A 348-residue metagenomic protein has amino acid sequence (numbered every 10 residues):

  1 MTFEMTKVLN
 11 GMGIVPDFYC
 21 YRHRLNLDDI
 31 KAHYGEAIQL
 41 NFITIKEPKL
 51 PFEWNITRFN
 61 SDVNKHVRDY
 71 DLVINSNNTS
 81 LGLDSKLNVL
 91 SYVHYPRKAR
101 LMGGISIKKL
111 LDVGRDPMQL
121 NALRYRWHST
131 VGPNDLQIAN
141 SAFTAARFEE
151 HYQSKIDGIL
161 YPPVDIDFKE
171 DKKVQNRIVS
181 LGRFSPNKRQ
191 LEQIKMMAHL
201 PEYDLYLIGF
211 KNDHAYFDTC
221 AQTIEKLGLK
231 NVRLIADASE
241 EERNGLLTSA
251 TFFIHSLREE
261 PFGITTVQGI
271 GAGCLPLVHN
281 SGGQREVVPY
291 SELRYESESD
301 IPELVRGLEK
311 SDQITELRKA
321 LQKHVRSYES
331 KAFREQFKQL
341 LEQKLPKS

Functional and structural regions predicted by a protein language model:
M1-E4, N176, S185-H199: A conserved mid-protein helix/loop that constitutes part of the nucleotide-sugar donor-binding site
D17-S80: Active-site donor-binding segments of glycosyltransferases and PAPS-dependent sulfotransferases
R22-R24, D204-D218, A236: Glycosyltransferase donor-sugar binding loop
W54, S299, D312-S348: A charged, aromatic-enriched C-terminal amphipathic alpha-helix characteristic of glycosyltransferases across folds
K108-Q137, A145-A146: Membrane-proximal helix-turn-helix segments that form the acceptor-binding/catalytic region of lipid-linked
D218-A238: Nucleotide-activated donor-binding/catalytic signature segment of Leloir-type glycosyltransferases, i.e., the conserved
R258: Aromatic "clamp/platform" in nucleotide-sugar-dependent glycosyltransferases that forms part of the donor/acceptor
L275-V278: Short hydrophobic beta-strand element within catalytic cores of glycosyltransferases and related nucleotide-activated
